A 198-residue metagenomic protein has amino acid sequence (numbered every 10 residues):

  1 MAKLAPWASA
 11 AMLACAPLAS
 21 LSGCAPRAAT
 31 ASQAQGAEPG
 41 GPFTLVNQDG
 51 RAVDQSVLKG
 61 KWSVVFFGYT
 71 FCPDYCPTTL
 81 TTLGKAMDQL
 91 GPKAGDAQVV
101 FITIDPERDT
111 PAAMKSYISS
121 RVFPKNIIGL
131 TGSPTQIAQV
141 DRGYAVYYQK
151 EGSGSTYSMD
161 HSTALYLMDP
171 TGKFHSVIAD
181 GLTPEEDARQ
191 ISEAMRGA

Functional and structural regions predicted by a protein language model:
M1-A11: Bacterial N-terminal signal peptides that target proteins for export
S20-G23: C-terminal motif of bacterial Sec signal peptides marking the signal peptidase cleavage site
P26-S56, T81: N-terminal "domain-start" segment that seeds a small globular fold
S56-P77: Short active-site neighborhood of thiol/selenol oxidoreductases, capturing the structured segment around
Y75-L90: Typically the conserved alpha-helix immediately C-terminal to a functionally engaged Cys/Sec in thioredoxin-like
D96-D109, N126-T135: Thiol-based oxidoreductase modules, predominantly thioredoxin-like and allied folds used for disulfide exchange
K115-S162: Short, internal strand/loop/helix patches that form the active-site neighborhood or redox-interaction surface
S153-A198: Thiol-/selenol-based redox modules, centered on thioredoxin-like and closely related oxidoreductase domains
